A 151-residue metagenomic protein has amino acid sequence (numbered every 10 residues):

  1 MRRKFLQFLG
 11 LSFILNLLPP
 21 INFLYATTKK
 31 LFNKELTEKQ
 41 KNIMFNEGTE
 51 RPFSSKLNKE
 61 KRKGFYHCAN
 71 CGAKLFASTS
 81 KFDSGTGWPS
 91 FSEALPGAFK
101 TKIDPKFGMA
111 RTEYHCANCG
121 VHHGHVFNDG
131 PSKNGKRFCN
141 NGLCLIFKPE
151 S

Functional and structural regions predicted by a protein language model:
M1-P19: N-terminal secretory signal peptides and thylakoid transit peptides that target proteins across membranes
L17-N46, E50-R51: C-terminal segment of N-terminal export signals and the immediately downstream linker at the start of the mature
K61-S90: Mid-length scaffold segments of soluble, non-membrane domains
F65, E113, K136: Residues immediately within or flanking Cys/His clusters that coordinate Zn2+ in small zinc-binding modules
C68, C116-C119: Short cysteine-rich clusters marking metal-coordination/redox-active sites
G72, G120, L143: Cys/His-coordinated zinc-binding microdomains
A77-S78, H125-V126, K148: Short, non-ligating residues that shape and space the ligands of small metal-coordination modules and catalytic
G97-H115, L145-S151: Short Fe-S-cluster ligation motifs
